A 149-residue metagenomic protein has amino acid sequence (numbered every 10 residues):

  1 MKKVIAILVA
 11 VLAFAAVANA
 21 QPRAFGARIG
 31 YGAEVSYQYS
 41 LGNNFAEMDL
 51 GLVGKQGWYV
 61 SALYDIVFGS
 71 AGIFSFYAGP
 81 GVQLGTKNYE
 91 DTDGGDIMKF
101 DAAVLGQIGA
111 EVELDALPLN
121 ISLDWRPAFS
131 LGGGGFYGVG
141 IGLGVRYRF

Functional and structural regions predicted by a protein language model:
M1-P22: Cleavable N-terminal export/targeting peptides
Q21, I29-A33, Q56-V60, F74 (+2 more regions): Residues that define the transmembrane beta-barrel architecture of outer-membrane proteins
P22-D49: Start-of-domain marker
R23, S61-I66, G142-R146: Secondary-structure boundary/capping motif
Y39-W125: Gram-negative (and chloroplast) outer-membrane scaffold detector with strong preference for beta-barrel transmembrane
D115-F149: Predominantly the C-terminal beta-signal and adjacent terminal strand-loop region of outer-membrane beta-barrel
